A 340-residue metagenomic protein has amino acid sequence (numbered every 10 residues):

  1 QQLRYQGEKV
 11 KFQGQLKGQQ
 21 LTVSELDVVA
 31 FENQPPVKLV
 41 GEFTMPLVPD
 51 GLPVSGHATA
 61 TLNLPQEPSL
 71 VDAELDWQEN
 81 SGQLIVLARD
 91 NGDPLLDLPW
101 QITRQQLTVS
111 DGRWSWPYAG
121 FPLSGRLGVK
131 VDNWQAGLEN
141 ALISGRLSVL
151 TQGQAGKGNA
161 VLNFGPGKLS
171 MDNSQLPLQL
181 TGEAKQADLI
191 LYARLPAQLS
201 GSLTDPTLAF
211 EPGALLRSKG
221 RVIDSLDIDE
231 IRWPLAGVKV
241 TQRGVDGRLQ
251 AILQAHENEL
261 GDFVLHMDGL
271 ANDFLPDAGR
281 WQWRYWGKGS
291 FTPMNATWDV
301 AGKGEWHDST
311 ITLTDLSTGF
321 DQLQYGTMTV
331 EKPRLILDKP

Functional and structural regions predicted by a protein language model:
Q1, K9-Q19, D27-A30, V37-G51 (+12 more regions): Extended lipid/amphipathic-ligand handling interfaces
Q66, G92-D93: Acidic, low-complexity segments
F210: PAPS-dependent sulfotransferase catalytic core
